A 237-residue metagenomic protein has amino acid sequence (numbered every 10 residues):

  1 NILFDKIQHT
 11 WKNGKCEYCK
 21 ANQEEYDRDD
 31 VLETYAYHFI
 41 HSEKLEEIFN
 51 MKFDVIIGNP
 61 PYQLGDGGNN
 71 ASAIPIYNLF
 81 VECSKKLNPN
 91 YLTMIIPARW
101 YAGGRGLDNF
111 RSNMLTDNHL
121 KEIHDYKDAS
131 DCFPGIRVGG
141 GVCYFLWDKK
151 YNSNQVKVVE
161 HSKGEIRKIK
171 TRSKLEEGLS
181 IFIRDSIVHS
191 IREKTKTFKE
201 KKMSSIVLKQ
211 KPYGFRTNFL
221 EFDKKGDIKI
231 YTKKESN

Functional and structural regions predicted by a protein language model:
N1-I123, D128-C132, G141, F145-V156: SAM-dependent methyltransferase catalytic region
E47, M51, A129-N237: C-terminal substrate-recognition regions of SAM-dependent nucleic acid methyltransferases
